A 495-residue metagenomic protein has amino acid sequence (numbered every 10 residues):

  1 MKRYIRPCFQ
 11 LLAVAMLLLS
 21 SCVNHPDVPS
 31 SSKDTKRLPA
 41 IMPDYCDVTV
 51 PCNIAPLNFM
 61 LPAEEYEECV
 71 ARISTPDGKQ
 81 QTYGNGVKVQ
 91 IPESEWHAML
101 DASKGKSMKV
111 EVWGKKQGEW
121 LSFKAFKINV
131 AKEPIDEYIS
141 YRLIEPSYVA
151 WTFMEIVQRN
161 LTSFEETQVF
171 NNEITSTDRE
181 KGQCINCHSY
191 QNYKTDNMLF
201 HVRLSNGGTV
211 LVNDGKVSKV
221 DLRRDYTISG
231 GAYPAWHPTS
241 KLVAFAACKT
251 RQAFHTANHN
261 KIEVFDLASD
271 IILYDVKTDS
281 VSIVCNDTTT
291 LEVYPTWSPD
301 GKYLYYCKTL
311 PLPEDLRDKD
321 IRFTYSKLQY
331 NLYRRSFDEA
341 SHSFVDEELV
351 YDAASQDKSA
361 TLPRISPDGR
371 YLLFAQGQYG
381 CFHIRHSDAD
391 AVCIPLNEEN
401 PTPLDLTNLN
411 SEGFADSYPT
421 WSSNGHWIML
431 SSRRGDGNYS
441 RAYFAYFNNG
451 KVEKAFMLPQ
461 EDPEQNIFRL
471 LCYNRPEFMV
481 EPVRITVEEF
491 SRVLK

Functional and structural regions predicted by a protein language model:
M1-S30: Bacterial Sec-dependent N-terminal signal peptides
C22-K495: Sequence signature of WD/YWTD-type beta-propeller architectures
